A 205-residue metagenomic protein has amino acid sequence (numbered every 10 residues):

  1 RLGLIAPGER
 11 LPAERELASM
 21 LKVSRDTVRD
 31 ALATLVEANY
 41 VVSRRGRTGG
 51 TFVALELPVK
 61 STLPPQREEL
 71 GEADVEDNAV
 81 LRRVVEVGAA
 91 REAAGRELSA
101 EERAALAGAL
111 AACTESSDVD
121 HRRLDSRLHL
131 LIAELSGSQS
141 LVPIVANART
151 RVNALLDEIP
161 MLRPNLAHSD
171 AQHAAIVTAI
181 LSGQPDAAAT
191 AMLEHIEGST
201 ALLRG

Functional and structural regions predicted by a protein language model:
R1-V84, R91: Short linear motifs at protein or domain termini
G3, K60, A148-L155, I159 (+1 more regions): A short secondary-structure junction motif
D30, T34, E194, G205: Alpha-helical DNA-recognition elements
N78-E158, S169-A175, A187-E197: Conserved amphipathic alpha-helical segments that form helical-bundle/coiled-coil interaction surfaces
I180-D186: Short acidic-aromatic low-complexity motifs
